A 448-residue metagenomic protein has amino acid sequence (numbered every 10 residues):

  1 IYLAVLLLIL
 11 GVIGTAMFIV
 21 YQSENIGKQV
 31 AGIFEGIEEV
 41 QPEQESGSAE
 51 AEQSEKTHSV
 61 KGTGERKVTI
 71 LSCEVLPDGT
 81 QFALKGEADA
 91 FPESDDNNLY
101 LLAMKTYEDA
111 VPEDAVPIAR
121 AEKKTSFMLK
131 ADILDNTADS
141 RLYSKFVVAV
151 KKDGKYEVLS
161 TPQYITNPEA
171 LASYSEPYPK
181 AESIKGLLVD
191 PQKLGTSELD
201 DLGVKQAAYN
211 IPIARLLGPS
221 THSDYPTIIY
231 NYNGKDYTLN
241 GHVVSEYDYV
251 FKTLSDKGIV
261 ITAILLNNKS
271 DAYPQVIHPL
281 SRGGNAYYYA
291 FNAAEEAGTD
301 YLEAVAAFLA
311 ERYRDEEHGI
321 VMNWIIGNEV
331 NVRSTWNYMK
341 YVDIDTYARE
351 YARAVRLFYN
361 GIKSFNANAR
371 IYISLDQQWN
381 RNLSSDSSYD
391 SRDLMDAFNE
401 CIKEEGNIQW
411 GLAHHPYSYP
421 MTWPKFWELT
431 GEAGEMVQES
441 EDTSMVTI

Functional and structural regions predicted by a protein language model:
I1-Y2, L6, G11, T15-Q192: Mature N-terminal, pre-catalytic/accessory segment of carbohydrate-active enzymes
Q29, I33-G36, V305-F308, E350: Charge-rich, solvent-exposed alpha-helical interaction surfaces
K56-G64, G258, N368-R370, S374: Generic detector of solvent-exposed, compositionally biased contiguous segments
Q81, Y107-P112, G154-A310, G319-I325 (+2 more regions): N-terminal substrate-binding region of glycoside hydrolase catalytic domains
E93-S94, P219, D271-Q275, R381-L383 (+1 more regions): Short acidic, gly/pro-rich beta-turn/loop elements at beta-sheet edges and active-site/ligand-binding grooves
S140-R141, D200-G203, G406: Flexible, charged surface loops at secondary-structure boundaries
V305, E317-M322, T346-I448: Noncatalytic carbohydrate-binding groove/subsite architecture in carbohydrate-active enzymes
